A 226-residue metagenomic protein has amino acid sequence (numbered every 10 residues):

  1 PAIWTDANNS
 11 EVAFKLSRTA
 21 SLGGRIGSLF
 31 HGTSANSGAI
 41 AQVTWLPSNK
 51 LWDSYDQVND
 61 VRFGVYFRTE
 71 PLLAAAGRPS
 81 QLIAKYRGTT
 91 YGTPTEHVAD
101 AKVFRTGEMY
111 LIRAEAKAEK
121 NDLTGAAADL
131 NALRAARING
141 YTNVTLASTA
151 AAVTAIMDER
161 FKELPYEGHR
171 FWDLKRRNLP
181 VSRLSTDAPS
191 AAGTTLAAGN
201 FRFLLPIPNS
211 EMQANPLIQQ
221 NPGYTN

Functional and structural regions predicted by a protein language model:
P1-L29, G38, Y55-N226: Acidic/polar-rich alpha-helix caps and helix-coil junctions
A35-K50: Short, cationic low-complexity segments
